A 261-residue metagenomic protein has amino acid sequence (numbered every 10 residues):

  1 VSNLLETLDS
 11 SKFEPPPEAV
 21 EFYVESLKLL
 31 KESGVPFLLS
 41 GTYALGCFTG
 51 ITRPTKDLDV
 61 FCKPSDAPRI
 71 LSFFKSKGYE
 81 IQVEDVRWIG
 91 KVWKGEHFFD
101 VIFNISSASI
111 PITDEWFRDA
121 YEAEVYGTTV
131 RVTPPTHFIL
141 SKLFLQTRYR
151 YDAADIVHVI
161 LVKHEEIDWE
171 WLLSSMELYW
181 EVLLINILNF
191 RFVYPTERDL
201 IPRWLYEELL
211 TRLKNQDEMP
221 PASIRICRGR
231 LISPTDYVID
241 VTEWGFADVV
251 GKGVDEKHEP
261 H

Functional and structural regions predicted by a protein language model:
V1-L39: Helical scaffold of the NTase/Pol beta-like nucleotidyltransferase catalytic core
S2-E6, P111-H261: Catalytic cores of NTP-dependent nucleotidyl/adenyl transfer enzymes across multiple folds
E14-P16, D59, I110: Short, flexible loop segments at the rims of nucleotide/cofactor-binding pockets, characterized by
V24-L58, C62-L71, P134, D236 (+1 more regions): Active-site nucleotide-donor binding segment shared across nucleotidyl transfer reactions
V35, Y79-E80, E218: Short aromatic/hydrophobic-glycine micro-motifs
T55-D57, Y79, D100-V101, R118 (+1 more regions): Short, hinge-like loop/turn segments at secondary-structure boundaries
R69-K75, V83-V86, S109, P134 (+1 more regions): Nucleic-acid-binding surface
K77-E115: Conserved catalytic core of two-metal-ion nucleotidyltransferases
